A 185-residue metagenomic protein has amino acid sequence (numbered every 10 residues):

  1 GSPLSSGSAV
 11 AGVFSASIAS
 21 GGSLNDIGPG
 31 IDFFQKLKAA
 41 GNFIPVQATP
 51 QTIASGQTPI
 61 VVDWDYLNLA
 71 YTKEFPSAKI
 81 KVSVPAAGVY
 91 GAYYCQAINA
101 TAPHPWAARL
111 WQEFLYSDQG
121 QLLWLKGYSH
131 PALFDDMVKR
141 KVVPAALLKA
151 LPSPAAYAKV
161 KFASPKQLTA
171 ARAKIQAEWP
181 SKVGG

Functional and structural regions predicted by a protein language model:
G1-Q57: Extracytoplasmic ligand-binding site segments that recognize negatively charged/polar headgroups
L4-S8, T49, D65-L69, A87-Y90 (+1 more regions): Solvent-exposed loop/turn segments at secondary-structure junctions within structured extracellular/periplasmic domains
V13, S17, I31-Q35, P50 (+5 more regions): Non-transmembrane alpha-helical segments in soluble domains of secreted/periplasmic/extracellular proteins
I31-K36, N42, F75-A100: Periplasmic-binding protein-like
A39, G56-P59, S77-I80, P105-A108: Loop/turn elements at helix/coil->beta-strand transitions in domains of secreted/extracellular proteins
A54, I60-K79: A ligand-binding cleft/hinge motif common to bilobed small-molecule-binding domains
Y90, N99-V160: Mature extracytoplasmic/periplasmic domains
A156-G185: Conserved C-terminal helix/tail region of periplasmic/extracytoplasmic solute-binding proteins
